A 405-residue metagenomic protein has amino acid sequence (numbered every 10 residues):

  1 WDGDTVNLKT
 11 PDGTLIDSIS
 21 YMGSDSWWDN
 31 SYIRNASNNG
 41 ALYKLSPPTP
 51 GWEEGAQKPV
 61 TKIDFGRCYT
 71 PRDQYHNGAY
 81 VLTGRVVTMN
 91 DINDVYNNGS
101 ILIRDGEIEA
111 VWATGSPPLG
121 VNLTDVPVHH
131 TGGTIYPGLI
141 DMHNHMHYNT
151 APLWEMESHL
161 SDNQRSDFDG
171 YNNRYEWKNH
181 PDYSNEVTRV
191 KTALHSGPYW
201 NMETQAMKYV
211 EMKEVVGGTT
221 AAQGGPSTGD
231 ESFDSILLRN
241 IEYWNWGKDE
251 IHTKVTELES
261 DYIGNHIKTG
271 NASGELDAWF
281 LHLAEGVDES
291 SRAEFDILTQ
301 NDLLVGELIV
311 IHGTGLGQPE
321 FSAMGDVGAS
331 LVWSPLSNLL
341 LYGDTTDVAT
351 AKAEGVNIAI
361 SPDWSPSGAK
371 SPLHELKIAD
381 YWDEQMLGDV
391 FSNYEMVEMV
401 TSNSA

Functional and structural regions predicted by a protein language model:
W1-Q74: Intrinsically disordered, low-complexity linkers and terminal tails enriched in Ser/Thr/Pro/Gly with interspersed basic
Y69-P71, E203-Q205, V215-E307, T314-G315 (+1 more regions): Metal-coordinating catalytic core of metallo-dependent amide/deamination hydrolases
P71-D73, D91-Y136, L153, E242-I251 (+1 more regions): Histidine-rich, glycine-flanked metal-binding segment
P71-Y75, V86-S100, A113-L119, L341-T350 (+2 more regions): Acidic, glycine-enriched loop/beta-strand segments at the rims of small-molecule binding/catalytic pockets
G84, I101, G106, G132 (+7 more regions): Divalent metal-coordination and catalytic microenvironments
H130-E211: Metal-associated gating/positioning segment near the N- to mid-region
N301-E307, T346-A405: His/Asp/Glu-enriched, well-ordered alpha-helical/loop segment that forms or immediately abuts the divalent-metal
L308-G315, S334-N338: Catalytic beta/alpha-barrel core
